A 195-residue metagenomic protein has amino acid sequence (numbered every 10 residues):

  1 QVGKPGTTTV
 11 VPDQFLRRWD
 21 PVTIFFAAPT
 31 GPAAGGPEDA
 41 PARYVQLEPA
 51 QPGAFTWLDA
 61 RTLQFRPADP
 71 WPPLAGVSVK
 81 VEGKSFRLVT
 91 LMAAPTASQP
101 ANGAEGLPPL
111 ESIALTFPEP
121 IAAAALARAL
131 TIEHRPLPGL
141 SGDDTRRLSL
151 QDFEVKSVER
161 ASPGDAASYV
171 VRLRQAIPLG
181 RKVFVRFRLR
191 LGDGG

Functional and structural regions predicted by a protein language model:
Q1-G195: Acidic, low-complexity Ser/Thr/Gly/Pro-rich repeat segments typical of extracellular/periplasmic and surface-exposed
